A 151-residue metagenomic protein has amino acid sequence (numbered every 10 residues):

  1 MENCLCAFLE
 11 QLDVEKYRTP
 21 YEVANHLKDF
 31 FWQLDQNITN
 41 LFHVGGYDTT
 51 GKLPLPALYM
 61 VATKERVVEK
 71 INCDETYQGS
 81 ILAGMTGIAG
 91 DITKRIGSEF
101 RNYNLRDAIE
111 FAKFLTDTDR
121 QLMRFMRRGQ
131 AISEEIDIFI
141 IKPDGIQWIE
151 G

Functional and structural regions predicted by a protein language model:
M1-G151: N-terminal nucleophile
